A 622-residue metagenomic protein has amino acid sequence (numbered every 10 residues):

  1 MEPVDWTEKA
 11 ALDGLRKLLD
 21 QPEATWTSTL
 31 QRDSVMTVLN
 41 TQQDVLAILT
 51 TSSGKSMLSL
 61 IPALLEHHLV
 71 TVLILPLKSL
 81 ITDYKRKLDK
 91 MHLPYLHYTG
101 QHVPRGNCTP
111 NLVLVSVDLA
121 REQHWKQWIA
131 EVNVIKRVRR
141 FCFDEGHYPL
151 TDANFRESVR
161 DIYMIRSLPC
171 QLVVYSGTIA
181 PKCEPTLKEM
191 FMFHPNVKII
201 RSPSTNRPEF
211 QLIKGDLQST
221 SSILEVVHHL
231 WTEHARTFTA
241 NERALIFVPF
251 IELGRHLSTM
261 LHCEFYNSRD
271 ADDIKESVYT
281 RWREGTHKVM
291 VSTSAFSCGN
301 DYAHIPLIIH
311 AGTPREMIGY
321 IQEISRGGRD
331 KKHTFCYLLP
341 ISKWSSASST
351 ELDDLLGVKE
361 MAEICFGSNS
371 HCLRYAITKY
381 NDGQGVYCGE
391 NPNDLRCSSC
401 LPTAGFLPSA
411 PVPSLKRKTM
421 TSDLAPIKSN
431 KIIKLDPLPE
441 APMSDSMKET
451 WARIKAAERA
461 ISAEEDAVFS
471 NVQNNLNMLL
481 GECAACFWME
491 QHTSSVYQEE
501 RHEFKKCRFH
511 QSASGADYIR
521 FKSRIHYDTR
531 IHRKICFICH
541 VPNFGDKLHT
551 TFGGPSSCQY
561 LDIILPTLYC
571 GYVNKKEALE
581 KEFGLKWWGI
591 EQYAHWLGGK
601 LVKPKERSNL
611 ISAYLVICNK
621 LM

Functional and structural regions predicted by a protein language model:
E2-I48: Conserved pre-motif I regulatory segment
T41-I61: Walker A/P-loop
S56-M57, L65-L93, S116-R121, P181-C183 (+1 more regions): Conserved Walker A/P-loop ATP-binding site and its immediately adjacent core in helicase/helicase-like ATPase domains
H92-Q101, P195-S202, H262-E276: Conserved RecA-like helicase motor-core motifs
N107-I129, R283-N300: Conserved two-lobed SF2 helicase motor
V117-R121, W125-V173: SF2 helicase catalytic motif II
M164-I165, Q171, T178-H234: Interdomain hinge/linker at the junction between the two RecA-like core domains of SF2 helicases
S221-F296, N300-H532: C-terminal helicase lobe
